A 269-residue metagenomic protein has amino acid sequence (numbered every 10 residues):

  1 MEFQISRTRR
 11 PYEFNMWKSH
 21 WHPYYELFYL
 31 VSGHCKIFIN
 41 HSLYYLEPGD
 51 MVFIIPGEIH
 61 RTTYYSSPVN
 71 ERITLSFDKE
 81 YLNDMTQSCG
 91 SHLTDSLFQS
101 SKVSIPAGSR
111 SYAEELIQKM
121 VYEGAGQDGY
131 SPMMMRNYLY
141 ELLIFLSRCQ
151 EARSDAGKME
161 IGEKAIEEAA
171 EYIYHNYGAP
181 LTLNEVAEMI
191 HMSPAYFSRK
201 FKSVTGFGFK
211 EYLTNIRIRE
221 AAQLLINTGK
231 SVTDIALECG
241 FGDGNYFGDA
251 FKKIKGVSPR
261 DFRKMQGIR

Functional and structural regions predicted by a protein language model:
M1-F14, P56-A125, L143-A152: A hydrophobic/aromatic-rich effector-binding and dimerization subdomain of bacterial HTH-type transcriptional regulators
M1-M51, E58, Y65-S66, Q87-T94 (+3 more regions): Generic protein-terminus/edge-of-domain signal
V31, E114-A125, A170, Y174-Y177 (+1 more regions): Regular secondary-structure segments
G33, H41, G49, G206 (+4 more regions): Conserved phosphate-binding and hydrolysis motifs of nucleotide-dependent enzymes
F98-S109, G124-M135, I144-H175, A179 (+2 more regions): Short, Lys/Arg-enriched, Trp-marked, Pro/Gly-tolerant hinge/linker segments that flank
E114, M133-Y140: Non-catalytic, well-ordered alpha-helical scaffold segments
E171, H175, P180, N184-E185 (+4 more regions): Terminal helix-turn-helix DNA-binding modules in bacterial transcription factors
